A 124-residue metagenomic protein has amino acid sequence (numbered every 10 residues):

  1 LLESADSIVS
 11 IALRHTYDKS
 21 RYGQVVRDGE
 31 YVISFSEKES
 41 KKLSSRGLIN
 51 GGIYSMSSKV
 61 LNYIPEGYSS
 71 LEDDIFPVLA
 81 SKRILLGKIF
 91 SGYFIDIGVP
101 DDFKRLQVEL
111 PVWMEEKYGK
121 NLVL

Functional and structural regions predicted by a protein language model:
L1-G29: Conserved beta-loop-beta/alpha segment of the NTase-like Rossmann-fold superfamily that binds/positions NTPs
L2-E3, T16-D18, Y31-L124: Catalytic-core segments of class I nucleotidyltransferases/pyrophosphorylases that form NMP-activated intermediates
